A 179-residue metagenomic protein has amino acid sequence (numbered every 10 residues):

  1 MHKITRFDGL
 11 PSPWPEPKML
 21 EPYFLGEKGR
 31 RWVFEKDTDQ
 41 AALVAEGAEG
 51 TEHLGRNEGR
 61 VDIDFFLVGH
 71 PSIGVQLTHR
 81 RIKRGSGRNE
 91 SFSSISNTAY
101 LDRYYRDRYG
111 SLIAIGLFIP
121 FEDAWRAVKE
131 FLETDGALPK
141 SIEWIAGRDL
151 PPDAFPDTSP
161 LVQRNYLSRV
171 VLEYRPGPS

Functional and structural regions predicted by a protein language model:
M1-V44, R81-S179: Acidic, proline/glycine-rich low-complexity IDRs
V33-G85: Amphipathic, interaction-prone secondary-structure segments
